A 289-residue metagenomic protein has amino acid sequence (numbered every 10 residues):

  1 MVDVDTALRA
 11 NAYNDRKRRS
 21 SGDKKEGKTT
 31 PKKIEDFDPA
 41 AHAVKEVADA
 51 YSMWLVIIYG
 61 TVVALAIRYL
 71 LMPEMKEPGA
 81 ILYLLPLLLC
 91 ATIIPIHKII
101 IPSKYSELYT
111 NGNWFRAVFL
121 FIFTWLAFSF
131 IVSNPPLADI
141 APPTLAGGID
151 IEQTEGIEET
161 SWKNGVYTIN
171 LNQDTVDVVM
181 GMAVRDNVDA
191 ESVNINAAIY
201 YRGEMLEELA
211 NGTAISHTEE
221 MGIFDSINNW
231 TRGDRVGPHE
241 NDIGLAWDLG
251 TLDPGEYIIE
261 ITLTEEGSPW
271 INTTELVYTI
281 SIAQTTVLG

Functional and structural regions predicted by a protein language model:
A10-E35: Short, charged cytosolic
K32-S52, L108: Cytosolic juxtamembrane amphipathic/interface segments immediately preceding and feeding into a transmembrane helix
Y69-I96: Short alpha-helical packing/oligomerization segments
L137-D174, A214, G289: Short, compositionally biased P/S/T/A/G/V-rich stretches that sit at domain boundaries
G147, M182-R185, D248-L249, E265-G289: Short beta-strand elements
N164-I199: Contiguous beta-strand segments within globular domains
M221-A246: Aromatic sugar-binding surface patches on proteins that engage polysaccharides or sugar-phosphate polymers
L249-E256: Surface-exposed, short loops/turns at beta-strand junctions within beta-sandwich domains
